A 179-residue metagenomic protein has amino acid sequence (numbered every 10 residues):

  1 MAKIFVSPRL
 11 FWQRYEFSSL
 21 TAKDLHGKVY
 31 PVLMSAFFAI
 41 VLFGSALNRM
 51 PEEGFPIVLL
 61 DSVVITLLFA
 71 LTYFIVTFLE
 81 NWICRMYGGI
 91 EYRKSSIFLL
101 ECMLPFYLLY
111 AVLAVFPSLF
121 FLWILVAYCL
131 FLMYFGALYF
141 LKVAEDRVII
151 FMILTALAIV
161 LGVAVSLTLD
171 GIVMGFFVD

Functional and structural regions predicted by a protein language model:
M1-R93: Selected alpha-helical membrane-embedding segments in polytopic membrane proteins
K23-F37, S95-Y107, V148-A156: Alpha-helical membrane-anchoring segments
V32-A39, V63, L67, L71 (+4 more regions): Lipid-exposed faces of alpha-helical membrane segments in multi-pass integral membrane proteins
G44, N48, V76, E80-G88 (+4 more regions): Membrane-water interface at transmembrane helix exits
L68, T72, R93-M133: Alpha-helical transmembrane segments of helical membrane proteins, especially in multi-pass transport, channel
A114-D179: Terminal transmembrane helical module of multi-pass membrane proteins
